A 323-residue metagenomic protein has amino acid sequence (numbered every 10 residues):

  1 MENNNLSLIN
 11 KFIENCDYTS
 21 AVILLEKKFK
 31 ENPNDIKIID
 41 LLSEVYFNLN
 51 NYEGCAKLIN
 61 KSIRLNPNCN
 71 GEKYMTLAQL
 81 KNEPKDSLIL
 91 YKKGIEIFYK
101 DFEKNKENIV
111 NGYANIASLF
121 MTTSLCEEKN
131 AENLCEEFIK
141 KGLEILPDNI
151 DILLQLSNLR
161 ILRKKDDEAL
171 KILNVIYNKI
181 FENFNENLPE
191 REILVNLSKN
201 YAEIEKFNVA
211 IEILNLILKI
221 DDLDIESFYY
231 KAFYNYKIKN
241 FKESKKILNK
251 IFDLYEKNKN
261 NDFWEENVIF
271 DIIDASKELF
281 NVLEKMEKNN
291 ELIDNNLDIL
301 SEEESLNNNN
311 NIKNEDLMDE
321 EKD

Functional and structural regions predicted by a protein language model:
N15, L49, K81-P84, T123 (+5 more regions): Structural motif corresponding to the intra-repeat A-B loop/turn of tetratricopeptide repeats
N34, C69, N105-N108, A131 (+5 more regions): Structural signature of alpha-solenoid helical repeat junctions
N60-G71, I95-V110, T123-E128, K140-L146 (+2 more regions): Flexible helix-coil transition and linker loops at the boundaries of alpha-helical arrays
S62-P67, E83-K100, N174-K179, I225 (+1 more regions): TPR/TPR-like (Sel1-like) alpha-helical repeat modules
